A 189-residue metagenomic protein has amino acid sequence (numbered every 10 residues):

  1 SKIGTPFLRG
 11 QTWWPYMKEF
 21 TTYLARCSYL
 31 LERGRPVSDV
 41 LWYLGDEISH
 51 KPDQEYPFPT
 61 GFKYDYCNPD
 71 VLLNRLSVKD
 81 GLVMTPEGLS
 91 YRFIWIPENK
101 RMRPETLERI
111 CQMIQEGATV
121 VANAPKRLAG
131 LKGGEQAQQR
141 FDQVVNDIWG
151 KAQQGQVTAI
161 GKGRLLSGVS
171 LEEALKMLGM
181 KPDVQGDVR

Functional and structural regions predicted by a protein language model:
S1-R189: Carbohydrate-binding surfaces of carbohydrate-active enzymes
